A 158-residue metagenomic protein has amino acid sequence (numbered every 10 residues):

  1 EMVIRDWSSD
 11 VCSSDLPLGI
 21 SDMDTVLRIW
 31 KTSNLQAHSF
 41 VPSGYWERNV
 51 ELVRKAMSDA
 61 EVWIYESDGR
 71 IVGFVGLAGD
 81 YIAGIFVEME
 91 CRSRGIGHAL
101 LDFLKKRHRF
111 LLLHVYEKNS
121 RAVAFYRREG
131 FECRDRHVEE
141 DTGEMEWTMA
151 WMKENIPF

Functional and structural regions predicted by a protein language model:
E1-C12: Single conserved hydrophobic/aromatic residue that forms the stacking wall/gate of nucleotide- or nucleobase-binding
S14-R28: A short beta-loop-alpha structural element at the N-terminal edge of CoA-dependent acyl/N-acetyltransferase catalytic
R28-V53: Conserved GNAT-fold acetyl-CoA-binding loop/helix
L52-I64, Y81: A short helix-loop-beta-strand connector motif used in the catalytic cores of GNAT acetyltransferases and, in some
E61-G73: Conserved beta-hairpin
Y81-R92, V115-Y116: A short, internal acetyl-CoA/4′-phosphopantetheine-binding micro-motif in the GNAT/acyltransferase core
S93-K106, A124-R128: Conserved acetyl-CoA-binding loop-helix of GNAT-fold acetyltransferases
K106-K118: Conserved GNAT acetyl-CoA-binding A-motif
